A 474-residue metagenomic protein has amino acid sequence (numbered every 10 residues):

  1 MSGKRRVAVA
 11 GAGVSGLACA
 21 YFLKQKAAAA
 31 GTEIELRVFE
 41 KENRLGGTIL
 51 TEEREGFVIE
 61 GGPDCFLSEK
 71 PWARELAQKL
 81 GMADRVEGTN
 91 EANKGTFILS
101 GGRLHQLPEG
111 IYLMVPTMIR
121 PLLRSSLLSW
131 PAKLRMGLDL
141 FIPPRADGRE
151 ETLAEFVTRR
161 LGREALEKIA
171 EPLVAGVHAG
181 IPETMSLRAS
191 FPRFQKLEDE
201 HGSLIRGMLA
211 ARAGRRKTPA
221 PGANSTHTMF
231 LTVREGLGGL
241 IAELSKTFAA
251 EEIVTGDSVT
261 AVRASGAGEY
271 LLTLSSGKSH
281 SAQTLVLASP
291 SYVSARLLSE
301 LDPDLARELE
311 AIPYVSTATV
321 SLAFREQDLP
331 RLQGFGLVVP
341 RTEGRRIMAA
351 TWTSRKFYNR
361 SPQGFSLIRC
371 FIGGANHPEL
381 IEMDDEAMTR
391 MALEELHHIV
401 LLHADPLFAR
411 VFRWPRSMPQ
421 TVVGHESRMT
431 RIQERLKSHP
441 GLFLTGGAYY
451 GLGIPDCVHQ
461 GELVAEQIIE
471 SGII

Functional and structural regions predicted by a protein language model:
S2-S15: Beta1/beta-strand and adjacent pyrophosphate-binding region of the FAD-binding site in flavoprotein oxidoreductases
V7-V9, L36, L442: Conserved hydrophobic helix-helix packing surfaces used for dimerization/oligomerization
S15, R44, Y292: Conserved Rossmann-like nucleotide-cofactor binding loop
K24-R54: Glycine-rich FAD pyrophosphate-binding loop
E55-P144: Dinucleotide-binding Rossmann-like beta1-alpha1 core, especially the glycine-rich loop that anchors the ADP
G95, V115, I119, K133-A261: Active-site/ligand-binding neighborhood in enzyme catalytic cores
P108-G110, L332-G334, M348-I474: Conserved flavin/dinucleotide-binding core of flavoenzymes
T255-I368, G373-E382, E386, L393-E394 (+1 more regions): Mid-domain catalytic core of redox enzymes that form a hydrophobic substrate pocket/lid adjacent to a catalytic redox
